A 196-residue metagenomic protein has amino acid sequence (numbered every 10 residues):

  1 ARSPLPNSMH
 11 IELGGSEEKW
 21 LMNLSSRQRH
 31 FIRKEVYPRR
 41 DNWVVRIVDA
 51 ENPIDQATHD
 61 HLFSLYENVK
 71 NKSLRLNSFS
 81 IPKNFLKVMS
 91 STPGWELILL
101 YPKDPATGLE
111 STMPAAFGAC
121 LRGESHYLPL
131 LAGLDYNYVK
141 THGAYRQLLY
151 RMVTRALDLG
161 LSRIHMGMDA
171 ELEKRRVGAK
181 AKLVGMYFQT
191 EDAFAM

Functional and structural regions predicted by a protein language model:
A1, E124-M186: Acyl-donor binding region in acyl/amide transferases
A1-K140: A conserved beta-strand-loop-helix scaffold within acyl/acetyltransferase catalytic domains
S3-S8, A181-F194: Conserved catalytic-core motifs of GNAT/GCN5-like acyltransferases
M9, M22, M89, M113 (+4 more regions): Detector for methionine-enriched segments
Y37, P82, L86, R176 (+2 more regions): Solvent-exposed, non-transmembrane amphipathic alpha-helical segments
W43-V45, M152-T154, F188-T190: Short, intrinsically disordered/low-complexity patches at protein termini and at juxtamembrane boundaries
Y66-L74, A156, G160, G178-A181 (+1 more regions): A generic secondary-structure signal for well-formed alpha-helical elements
P102-D104, R122, A170, F188-E191: Residue-level signal for short segments within beta-strands and strand-turn junctions of well-structured beta-sheet
